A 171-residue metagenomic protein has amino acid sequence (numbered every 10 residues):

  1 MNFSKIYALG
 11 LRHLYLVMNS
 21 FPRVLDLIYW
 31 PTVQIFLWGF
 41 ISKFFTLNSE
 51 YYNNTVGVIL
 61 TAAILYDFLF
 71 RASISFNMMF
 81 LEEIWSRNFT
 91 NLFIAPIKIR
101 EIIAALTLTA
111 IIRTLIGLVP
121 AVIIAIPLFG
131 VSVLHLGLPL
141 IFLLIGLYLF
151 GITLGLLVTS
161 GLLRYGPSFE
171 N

Functional and structural regions predicted by a protein language model:
M1-N171: Hydrophobic transmembrane alpha-helices and immediately adjacent juxtamembrane helices of multi-pass inner-membrane
